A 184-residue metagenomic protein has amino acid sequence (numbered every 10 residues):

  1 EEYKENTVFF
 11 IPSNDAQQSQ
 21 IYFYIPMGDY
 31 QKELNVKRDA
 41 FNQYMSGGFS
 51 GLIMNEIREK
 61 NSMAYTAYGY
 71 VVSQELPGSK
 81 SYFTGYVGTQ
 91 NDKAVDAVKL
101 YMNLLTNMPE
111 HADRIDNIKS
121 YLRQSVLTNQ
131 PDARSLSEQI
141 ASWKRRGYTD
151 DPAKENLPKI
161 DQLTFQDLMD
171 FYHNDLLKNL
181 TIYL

Functional and structural regions predicted by a protein language model:
E1-L52: His/Glu-based metal-binding/catalytic segments typifying zinc-dependent metallopeptidases
P12-S13, Q74-P77, Y172-N174: Replace "in large, NTP-powered and nucleic-acid-processing enzymes" with "in large, NTP-powered factors and other
Q18-D29, N42, M54-Q162, L177-L184: M16 family metallopeptidases and their MPP-like homologs
D39, L168, I182: Short, conserved catalytic/metal-binding micro-motifs enriched in Asp/Glu and His
F49, Y65, Y86, F171-Y172: Aromatic side chains
L52-I53, D167: Short Gly/charged-rich anion-binding patches and loops
Q162-F171: A short, acidic, amphipathic alpha-helical segment used as a generic capping/interface helix at domain edges
